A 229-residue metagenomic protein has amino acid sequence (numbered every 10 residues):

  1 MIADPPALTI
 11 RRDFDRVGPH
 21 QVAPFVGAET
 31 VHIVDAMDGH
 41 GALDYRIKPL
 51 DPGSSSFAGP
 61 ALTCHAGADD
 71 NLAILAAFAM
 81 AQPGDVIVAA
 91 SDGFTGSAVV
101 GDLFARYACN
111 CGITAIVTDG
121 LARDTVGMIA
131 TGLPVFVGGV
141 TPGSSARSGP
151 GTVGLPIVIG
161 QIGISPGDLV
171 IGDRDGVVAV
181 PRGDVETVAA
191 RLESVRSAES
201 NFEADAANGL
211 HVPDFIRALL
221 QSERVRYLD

Functional and structural regions predicted by a protein language model:
M1-P166, V180-D229: Feature captures the catalytic cores and cofactor-binding loops of soluble hydro-lyases/lyases that act on carboxylate
V170: C-terminal binding/interaction regions
D173: Beta-strand-loop-alpha-helix segment that lines the small-molecule cofactor/substrate pocket of alpha/beta enzymes
G176-V178: Channel- or pocket-lining gating/hinge segments that regulate access to a cavity or pore
